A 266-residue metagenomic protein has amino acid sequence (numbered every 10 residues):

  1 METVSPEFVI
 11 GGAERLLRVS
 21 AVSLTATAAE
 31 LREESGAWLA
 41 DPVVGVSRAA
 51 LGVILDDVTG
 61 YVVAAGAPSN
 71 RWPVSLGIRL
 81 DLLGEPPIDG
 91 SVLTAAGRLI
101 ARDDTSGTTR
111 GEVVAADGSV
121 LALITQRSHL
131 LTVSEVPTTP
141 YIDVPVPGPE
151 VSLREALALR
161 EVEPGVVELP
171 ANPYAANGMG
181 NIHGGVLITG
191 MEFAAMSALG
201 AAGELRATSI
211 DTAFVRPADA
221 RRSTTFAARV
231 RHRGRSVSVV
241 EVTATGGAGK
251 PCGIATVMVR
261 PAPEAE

Functional and structural regions predicted by a protein language model:
M1-W38, T125-Y174: Non-catalytic linker/capping segments at the edges of enzyme domains
R15-L16, S20-T27, E33-W38, A49 (+2 more regions): The feature marks the first
L16, G77, T108, S209 (+1 more regions): Short coil/loop residues immediately preceding or within conserved phosphate-binding loops of NTP-utilizing enzyme
E30-V63, L169-S197: Hot-dog-fold acyl-thioester-processing enzymes
E33, I78-D81, G111, L169 (+3 more regions): Preference for bulky hydrophobic residues occupying beta-strand positions in well-ordered beta-sheet regions
V43-V46, G60-T94, L99, A195-T225 (+1 more regions): Hydrophobic beta-strand-centered segment that forms part of the acyl-chain substrate-binding groove
Y61, P73, P86-G148, R216-R221 (+1 more regions): HotDog/MaoC-like acyl-thioester-processing domains
V167-G253: Structured core of small recognition/catalytic domains
